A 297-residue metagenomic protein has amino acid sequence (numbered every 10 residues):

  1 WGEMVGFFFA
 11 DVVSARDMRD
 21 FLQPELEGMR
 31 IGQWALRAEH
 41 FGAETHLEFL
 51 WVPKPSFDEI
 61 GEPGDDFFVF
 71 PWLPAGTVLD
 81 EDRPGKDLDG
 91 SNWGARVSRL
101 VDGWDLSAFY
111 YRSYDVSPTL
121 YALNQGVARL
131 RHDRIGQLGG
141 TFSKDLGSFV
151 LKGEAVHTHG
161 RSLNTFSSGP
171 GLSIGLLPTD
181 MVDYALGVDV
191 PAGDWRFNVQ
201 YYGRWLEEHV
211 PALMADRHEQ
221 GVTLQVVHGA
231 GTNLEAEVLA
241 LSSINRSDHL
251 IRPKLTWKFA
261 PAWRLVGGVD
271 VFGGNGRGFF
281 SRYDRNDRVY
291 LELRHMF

Functional and structural regions predicted by a protein language model:
W1-F68, D102, G274: Outer membrane beta-barrel
F21-P24, D80-R83, Q125-A128, S167-G175 (+3 more regions): Extracellular loop and loop/strand-boundary signature of outer-membrane beta-barrel proteins
L26-G28, P84-D89, A128-R134, S173-M181 (+3 more regions): Replace "Gram-negative outer membrane beta-barrel proteins" with "bacterial and organellar outer membrane beta-barrel
G32-L36, S91-A95, G136-G140, V182-L186 (+3 more regions): Hydrophobic, lipid-facing positions within transmembrane beta-strands of outer-membrane proteins
E39-G42, S98-V101, K144-L146, D189-A192 (+5 more regions): Residue-level signature of outer-membrane beta-barrel architecture
E44-L47, G103-L106, S148-K152, D194-V199 (+2 more regions): Repeated loop/turn-to-beta-strand initiation elements of outer-membrane beta-barrel proteins
F49-P53, A108-R112, G153-H157, V199-G203 (+2 more regions): Transmembrane beta-barrel strands of outer-membrane/channel proteins
V269, Y283-F297: Outer-membrane beta-barrel "beta-signal"
